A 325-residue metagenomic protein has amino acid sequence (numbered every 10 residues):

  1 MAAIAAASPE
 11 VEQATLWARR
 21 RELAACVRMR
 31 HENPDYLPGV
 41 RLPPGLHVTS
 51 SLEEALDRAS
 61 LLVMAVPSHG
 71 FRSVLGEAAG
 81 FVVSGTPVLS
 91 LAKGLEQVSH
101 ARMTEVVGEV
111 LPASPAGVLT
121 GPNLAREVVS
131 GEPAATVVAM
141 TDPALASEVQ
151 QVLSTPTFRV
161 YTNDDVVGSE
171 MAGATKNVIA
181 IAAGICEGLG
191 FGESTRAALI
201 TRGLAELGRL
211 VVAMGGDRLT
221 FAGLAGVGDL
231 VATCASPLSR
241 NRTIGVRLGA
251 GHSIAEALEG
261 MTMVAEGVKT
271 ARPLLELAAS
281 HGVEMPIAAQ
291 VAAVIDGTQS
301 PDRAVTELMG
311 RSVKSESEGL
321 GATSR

Functional and structural regions predicted by a protein language model:
M1-V40, H47-S50, E77: NAD(P)+-binding Rossmann beta1-loop-alpha1 motif at the extreme N-terminus of oxidoreductases
R21, T49, A65-S68, R72 (+17 more regions): Electropositive phosphate-/nucleotide-binding environments in soluble metabolic enzymes
P38-H47, P112-S114, P156-F158, V283: A short helix-to-beta-strand connector/capping loop
L42, V48-D57, L61-P133, V149: Rossmann-like NAD(P)(H) cofactor-binding subdomain of soluble oxidoreductases
G70, F81, V106-S114, P133-T220: Internal alpha-helical scaffold of NAD(P)-dependent oxidoreductase catalytic cores
S90, P115-T120, V160-D164, G223 (+1 more regions): General beta-strand structural signal in soluble alpha/beta enzymes
A180-E187, V212-A222, G226, L230-R325: NAD(P)-dependent Rossmann-like dehydrogenase/reductase catalytic/cofactor-binding core
